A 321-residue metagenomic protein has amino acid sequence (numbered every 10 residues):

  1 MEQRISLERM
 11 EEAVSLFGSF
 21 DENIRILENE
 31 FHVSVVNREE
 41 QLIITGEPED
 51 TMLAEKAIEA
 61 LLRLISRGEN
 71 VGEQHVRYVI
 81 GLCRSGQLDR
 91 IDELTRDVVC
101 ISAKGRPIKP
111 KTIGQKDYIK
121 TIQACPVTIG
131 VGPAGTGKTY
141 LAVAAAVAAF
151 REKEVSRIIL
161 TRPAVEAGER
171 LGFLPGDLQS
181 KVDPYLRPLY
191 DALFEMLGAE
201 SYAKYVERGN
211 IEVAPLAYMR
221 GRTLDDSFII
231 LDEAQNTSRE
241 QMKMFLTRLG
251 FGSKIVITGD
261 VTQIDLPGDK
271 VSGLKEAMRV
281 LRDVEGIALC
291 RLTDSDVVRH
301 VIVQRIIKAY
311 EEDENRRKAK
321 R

Functional and structural regions predicted by a protein language model:
M1-S15: Short glycine-/aliphatic-rich beta-strand segments at the starts of folded cytosolic domains
S6, I43-T45, R291-T293: Generic structural detector for well-ordered beta-strands
E12-N29: Short amphipathic alpha-helix segments
L16, N23, A54-A57, M242-F245: Hydrophobic side chains in well-ordered alpha-helices
R25, F31-S34, R38: Compact, well-ordered interaction domains used in eukaryotic information-processing assemblies
V36-T95: Interdomain "pre-motor" coupling segment immediately N-terminal to P-loop NTPase/helicase cores
S85-R106, P110-I113: Conserved loop-to-helix interface motifs that mediate assembly, gating, or partner/ligand docking in ancient ring
A103-D117, T121-L231, Q235-R321: Conserved helicase motor core of SF1/SF2 NTP-dependent helicases
